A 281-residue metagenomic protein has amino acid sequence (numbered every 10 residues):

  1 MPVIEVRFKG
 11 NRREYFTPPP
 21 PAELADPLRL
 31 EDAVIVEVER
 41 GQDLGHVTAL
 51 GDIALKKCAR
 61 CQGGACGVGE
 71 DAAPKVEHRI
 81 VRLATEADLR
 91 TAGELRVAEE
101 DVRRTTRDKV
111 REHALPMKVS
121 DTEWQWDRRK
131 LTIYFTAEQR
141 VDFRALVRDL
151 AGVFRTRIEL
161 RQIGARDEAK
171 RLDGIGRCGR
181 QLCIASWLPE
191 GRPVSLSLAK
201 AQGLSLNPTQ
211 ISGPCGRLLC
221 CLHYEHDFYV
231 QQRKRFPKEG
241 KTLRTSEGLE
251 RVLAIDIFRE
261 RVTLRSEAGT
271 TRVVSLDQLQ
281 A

Functional and structural regions predicted by a protein language model:
M1-P2, L28-L30, F236-E239, D256-E260: A short, compositionally biased
M1-S205, Q210: Acidic-enriched and Gly/Ser
N11, T245-G248, E267-G269: Glycine-centered tight beta-turn/hairpin loop motif at sheet-sheet or coil-to-beta transitions
E14-F16, G269-Q280: A short macromolecule-binding patch
E39-R40, E112, D167-A169, L222 (+3 more regions): Hydrophobic/basic alpha-helical segments enriched in Actinobacteria
T132, R251, R261-T263: General beta-strand recognition
G174-T245, E250-L253: Conserved glycine-centered short motifs in functionally critical loops
D256-V273: Basic/aromatic-rich interaction segments and small domains that mediate binding to polyanionic partners
